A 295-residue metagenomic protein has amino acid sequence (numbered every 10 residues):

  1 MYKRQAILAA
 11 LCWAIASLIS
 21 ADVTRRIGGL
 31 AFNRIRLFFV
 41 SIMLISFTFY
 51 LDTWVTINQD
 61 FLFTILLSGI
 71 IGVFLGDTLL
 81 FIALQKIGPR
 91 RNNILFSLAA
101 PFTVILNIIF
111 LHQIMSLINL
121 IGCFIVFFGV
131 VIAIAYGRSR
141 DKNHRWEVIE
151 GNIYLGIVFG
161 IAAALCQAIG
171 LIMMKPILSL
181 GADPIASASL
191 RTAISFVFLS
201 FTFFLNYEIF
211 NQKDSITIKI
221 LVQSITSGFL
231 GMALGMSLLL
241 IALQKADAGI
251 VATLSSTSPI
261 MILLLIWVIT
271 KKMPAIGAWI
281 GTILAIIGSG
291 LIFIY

Functional and structural regions predicted by a protein language model:
K3-A31, I35-L67, D77-I87, V131 (+6 more regions): Membrane-interface interhelical linkers
L8, I35-R36, L95-L98, I118-I121 (+3 more regions): Hydrophobic core positions of alpha-helical segments in small-molecule transporters and transporter systems
A14, I45, I70-F74, A100-I105 (+6 more regions): Hydrophobic/small/kink-forming positions within alpha-helical transmembrane segments of polytopic membrane proteins
F32-N33, N92, S187: Juxtamembrane helix-start motifs in multi-pass secondary transporters
F39-L44, L95-I109, F124, I194-F198 (+2 more regions): Alpha-helical transmembrane segments of compact multi-pass small-molecule transporters, enriched in specific families
L44, L106-I108, I118-R140, S256 (+1 more regions): Hydrophobic transmembrane alpha-helices of multi-pass small-molecule transport proteins
N152-S179, I185: Selected transmembrane alpha-helices and immediately adjacent juxtamembrane segments of polytopic inner-membrane
I241-K245, G290-Y295: Juxtamembrane boundary at the C-terminal end of a transmembrane helix
